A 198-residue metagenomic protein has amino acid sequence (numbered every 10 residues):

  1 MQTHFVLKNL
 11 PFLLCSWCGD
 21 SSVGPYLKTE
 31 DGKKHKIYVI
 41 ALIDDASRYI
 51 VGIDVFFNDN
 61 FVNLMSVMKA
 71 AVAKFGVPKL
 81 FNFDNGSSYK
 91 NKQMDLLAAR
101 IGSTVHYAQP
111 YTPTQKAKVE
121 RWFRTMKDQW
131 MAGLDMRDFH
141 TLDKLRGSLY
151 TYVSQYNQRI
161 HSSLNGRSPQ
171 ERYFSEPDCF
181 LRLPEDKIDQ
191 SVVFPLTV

Functional and structural regions predicted by a protein language model:
M1-A41, Y49-I50, F61-V67, K74-K79 (+2 more regions): Mobile-element integrase/transposase regions, centering on the N-terminal DNA-binding/Zn-coordinating module
S21, D45, N85: Residues immediately flanking
R48-G52, H106-A108: Short small-residue beta-strand/loop micro-motif enriched in glycine and branched aliphatics
F56-N60: A short acidic/small-residue loop/turn micro-motif
V72-F75, V105, M126, W130-L134 (+1 more regions): A generic secondary-structure signal for well-formed alpha-helical elements
F81-N85, Y89-R100, V105-M131, H140-R146: RNase H-like two-metal-ion nuclease catalytic core shared by retroviral integrases and related mobile-element nucleases
T141-Q158, S162: A conserved active-site cap/scaffold subdomain adjacent to cofactor or substrate pockets
Q158-V198: C-terminal, beta-rich DNA-binding module of retroviral/retroelements integrases
